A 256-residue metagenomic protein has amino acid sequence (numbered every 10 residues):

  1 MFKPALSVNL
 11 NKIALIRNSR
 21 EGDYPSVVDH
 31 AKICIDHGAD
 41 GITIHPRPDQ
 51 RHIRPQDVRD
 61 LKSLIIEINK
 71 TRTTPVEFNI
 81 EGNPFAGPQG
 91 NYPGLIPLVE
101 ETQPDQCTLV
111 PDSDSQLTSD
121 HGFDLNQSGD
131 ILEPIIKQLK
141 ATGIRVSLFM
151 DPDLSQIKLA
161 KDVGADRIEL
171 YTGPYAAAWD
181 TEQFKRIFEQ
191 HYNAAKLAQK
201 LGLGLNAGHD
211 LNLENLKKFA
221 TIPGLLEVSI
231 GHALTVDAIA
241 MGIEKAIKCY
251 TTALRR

Functional and structural regions predicted by a protein language model:
M1-A86, E100-T102, L159-D162: Conserved N-terminal beta1-alpha1 strand-loop-helix module at the mouth
P4-L10, I42-I44, V76-G82, D105-L109 (+4 more regions): Hydrophobic faces of well-ordered beta-strands that scaffold small-molecule active sites in alpha/beta enzyme cores
N9-V27, N79-N91, T118-Q127, G143-P152 (+2 more regions): Active-site mouth loops of central-metabolism enzymes
D40-S63, V110-D124, T172-Q183, A238: Glycine-rich, proline-tolerant flexible connector loops at the mouths of alpha/beta enzymes
R51-G82, L125-S147, F184-A207, Y250-L254: Alpha-helix-loop-beta-strand connector modules within alpha/beta enzyme cores
G87-E101, D153-V163, A207, L211-L225: Catalytic cores of alpha/beta
D114, R145-L197: Histidine/lysine/aspartate-rich catalytic loop segments that bind and position anionic ligands
H121, D180-F184, D237-R256: C-terminal helical cap(s) of enzyme catalytic domains, especially alpha/beta-barrels
